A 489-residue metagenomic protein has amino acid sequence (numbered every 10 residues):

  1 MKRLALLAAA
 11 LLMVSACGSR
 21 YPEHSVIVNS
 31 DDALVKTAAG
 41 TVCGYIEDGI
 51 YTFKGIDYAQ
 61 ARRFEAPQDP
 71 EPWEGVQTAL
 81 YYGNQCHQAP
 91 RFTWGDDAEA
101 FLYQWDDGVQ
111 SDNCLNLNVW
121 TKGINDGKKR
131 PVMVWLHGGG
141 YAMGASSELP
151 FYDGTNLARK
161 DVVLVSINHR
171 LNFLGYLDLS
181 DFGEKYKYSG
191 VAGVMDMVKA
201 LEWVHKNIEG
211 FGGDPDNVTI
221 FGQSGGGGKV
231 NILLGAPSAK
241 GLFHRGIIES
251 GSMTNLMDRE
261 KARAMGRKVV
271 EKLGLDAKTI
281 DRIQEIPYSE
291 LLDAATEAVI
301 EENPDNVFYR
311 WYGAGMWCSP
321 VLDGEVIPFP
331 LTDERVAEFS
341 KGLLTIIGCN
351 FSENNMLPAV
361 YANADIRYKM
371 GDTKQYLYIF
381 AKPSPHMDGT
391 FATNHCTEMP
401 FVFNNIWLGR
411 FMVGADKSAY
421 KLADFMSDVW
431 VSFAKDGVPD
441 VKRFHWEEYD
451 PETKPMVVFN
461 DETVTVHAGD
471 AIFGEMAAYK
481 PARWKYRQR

Functional and structural regions predicted by a protein language model:
L4-M13: Sec-dependent N-terminal signal peptides
A8, G222, S250, P287 (+3 more regions): Residues that line or immediately flank small-molecule/substrate-binding pockets and catalytic motifs
G18-V191, P215, A314, V413-L422 (+4 more regions): Non-catalytic accessory segments of hydrolases
A98-A277, R335-M356, I366, D372-T373: Serine-hydrolase-like catalytic core of hydrolytic proteins
K199, W203, R282, F425-V429: A non-catalytic, amphipathic alpha-helix used as a structural packing/dimerization or gating element in enzyme scaffolds
D216-V218, L275-R282, L377-I379, D440-E448: Surface-exposed patches in mature extracellular/periplasmic domains of secreted proteins
R245, T254, A277, R282-E285 (+3 more regions): Substrate-gating cap/lid region and adjacent catalytic-acid/histidine neighborhood within extracellular/lumenal
E325-V326, Y368-Q375, P383-S384, N394 (+1 more regions): Alpha/beta-hydrolase-fold serine-hydrolase catalytic core, especially in secreted/extracellular enzymes
